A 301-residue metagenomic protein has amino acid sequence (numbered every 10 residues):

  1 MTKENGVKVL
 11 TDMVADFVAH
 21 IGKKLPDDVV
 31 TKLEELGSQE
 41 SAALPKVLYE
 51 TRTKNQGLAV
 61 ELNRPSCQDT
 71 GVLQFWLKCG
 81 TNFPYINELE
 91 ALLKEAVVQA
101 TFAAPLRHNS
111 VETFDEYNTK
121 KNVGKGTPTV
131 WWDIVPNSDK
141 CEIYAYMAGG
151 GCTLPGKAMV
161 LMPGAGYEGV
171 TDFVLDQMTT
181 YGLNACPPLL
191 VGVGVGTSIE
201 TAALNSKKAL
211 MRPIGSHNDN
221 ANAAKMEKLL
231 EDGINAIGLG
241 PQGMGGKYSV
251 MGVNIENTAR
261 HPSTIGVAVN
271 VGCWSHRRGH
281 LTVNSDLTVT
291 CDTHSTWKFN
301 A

Functional and structural regions predicted by a protein language model:
M1-A301: Non-transmembrane, aqueous-exposed alpha-helical and coiled segments at domain scale
